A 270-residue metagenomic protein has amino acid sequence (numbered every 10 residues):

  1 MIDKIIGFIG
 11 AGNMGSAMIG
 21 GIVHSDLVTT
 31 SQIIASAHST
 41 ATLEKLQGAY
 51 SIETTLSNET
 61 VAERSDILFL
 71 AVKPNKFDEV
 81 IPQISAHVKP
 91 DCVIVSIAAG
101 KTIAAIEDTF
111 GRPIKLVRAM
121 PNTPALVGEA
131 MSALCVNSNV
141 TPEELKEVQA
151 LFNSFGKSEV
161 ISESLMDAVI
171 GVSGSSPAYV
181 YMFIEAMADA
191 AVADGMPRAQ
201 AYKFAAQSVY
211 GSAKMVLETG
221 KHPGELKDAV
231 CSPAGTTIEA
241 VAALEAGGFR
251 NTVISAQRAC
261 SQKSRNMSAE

Functional and structural regions predicted by a protein language model:
M1-L56, E63, V192-A193: NAD(P)+-binding Rossmann beta1-loop-alpha1 motif at the extreme N-terminus of oxidoreductases
I6, V117, M166-G171, P223-D228: Short pre-catalytic strand/loop immediately N-terminal to key active-site residues, enriched for Gly-Thr
M18-I19, I84, M187: Hydrophobic residues within alpha-helices that form the first helical element adjacent to the glycine-rich loop
I33, L43, V61, P197-A205 (+2 more regions): Small-residue helix-packing motif on alpha-helices
I34, T40-A41, Y50, N58-L134: Rossmann-like NAD(P)(H) cofactor-binding subdomain of soluble oxidoreductases
A105-K115, M131-A168, Y181-E218: Internal alpha-helical scaffold of NAD(P)-dependent oxidoreductase catalytic cores
A206-E270: NAD(P)-dependent Rossmann-like dehydrogenase/reductase catalytic/cofactor-binding core
